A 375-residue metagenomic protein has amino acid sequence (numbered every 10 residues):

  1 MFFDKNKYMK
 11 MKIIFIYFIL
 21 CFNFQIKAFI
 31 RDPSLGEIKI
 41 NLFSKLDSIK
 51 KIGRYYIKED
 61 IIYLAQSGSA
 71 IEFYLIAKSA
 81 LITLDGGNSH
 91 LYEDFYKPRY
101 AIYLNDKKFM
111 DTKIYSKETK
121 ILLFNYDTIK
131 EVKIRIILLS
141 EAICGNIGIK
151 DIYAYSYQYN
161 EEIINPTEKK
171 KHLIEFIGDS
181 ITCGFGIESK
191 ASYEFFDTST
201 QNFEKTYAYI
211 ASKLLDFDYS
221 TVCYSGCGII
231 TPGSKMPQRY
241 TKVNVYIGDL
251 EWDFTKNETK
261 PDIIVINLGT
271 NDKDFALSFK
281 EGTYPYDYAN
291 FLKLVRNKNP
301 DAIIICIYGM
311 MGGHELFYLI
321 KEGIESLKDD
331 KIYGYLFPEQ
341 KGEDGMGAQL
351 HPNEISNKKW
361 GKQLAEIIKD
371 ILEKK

Functional and structural regions predicted by a protein language model:
D4-R31: Bacterial Sec-dependent N-terminal signal peptides
I26-I177, T182-T200, L372-E373: N-terminal secretory targeting modules
Q66-G68, I187, S192-F279, P285 (+2 more regions): Conserved SGNH/GDSL esterase-like catalytic core that processes O-acyl groups on lipids and polysaccharides
L173-I177, T182, Y219-C223, D262-N267 (+2 more regions): Structural recognition of the beta-strand scaffold that forms the well-ordered cores of secreted hydrolase catalytic
A208-D218, L294-I303, I324-D329: A structural motif corresponding to the C-terminal end of an alpha-helix and its immediate exit/capping segment
Y284, Y288, N357: Aromatic/hydrophobic pocket-lining residues that form the small-molecule binding cavity in soluble enzyme cores
Y288-L292, K321: Generic structural signal for well-ordered alpha-helices, preferentially at hydrophobic/aromatic core positions
I303-G347, E354-K375: Extracellular serine-dependent O-acyl
